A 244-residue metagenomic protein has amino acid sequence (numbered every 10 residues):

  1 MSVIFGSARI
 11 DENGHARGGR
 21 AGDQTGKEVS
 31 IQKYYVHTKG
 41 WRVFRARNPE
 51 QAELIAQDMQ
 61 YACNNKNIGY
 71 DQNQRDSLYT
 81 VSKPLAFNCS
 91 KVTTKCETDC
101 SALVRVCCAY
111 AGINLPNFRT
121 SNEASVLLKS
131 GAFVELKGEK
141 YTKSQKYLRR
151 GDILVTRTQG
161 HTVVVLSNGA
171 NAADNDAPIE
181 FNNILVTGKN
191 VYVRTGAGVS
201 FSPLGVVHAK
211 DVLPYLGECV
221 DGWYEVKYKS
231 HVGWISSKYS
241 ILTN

Functional and structural regions predicted by a protein language model:
M1-P116, T158-H161, S167-A173: N-terminal capping segments
A111-E135, N183-Y192: Short, basic/aromatic beta-hairpin or loop at an interaction surface
E135-S144, A197-S202: Short alpha-helix capping/helix-loop boundary micro-motifs
R150-D152, K210: Loop/turn positions that initiate beta-strands
I153-V155, V164, P214: Hydrophobic beta-strand signal
A172-E180, K227-N244: Boundary regions of SH3-family modules and the immediately adjacent low-complexity/disordered segments in eukaryotic
A177-V206: Extracytoplasmic/periplasm-facing segments of secreted or lipoprotein envelope proteins
V206-K238: SH3/SH3-like beta-barrel superfamily modules
